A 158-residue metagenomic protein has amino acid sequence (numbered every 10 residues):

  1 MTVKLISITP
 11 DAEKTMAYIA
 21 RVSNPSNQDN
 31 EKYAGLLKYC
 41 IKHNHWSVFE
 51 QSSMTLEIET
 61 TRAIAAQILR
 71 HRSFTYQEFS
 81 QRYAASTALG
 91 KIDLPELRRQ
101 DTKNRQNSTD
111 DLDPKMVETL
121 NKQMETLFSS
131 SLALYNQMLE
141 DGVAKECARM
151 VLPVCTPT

Functional and structural regions predicted by a protein language model:
M1-T158: Family-specific signature for flavin-dependent thymidylate synthase
